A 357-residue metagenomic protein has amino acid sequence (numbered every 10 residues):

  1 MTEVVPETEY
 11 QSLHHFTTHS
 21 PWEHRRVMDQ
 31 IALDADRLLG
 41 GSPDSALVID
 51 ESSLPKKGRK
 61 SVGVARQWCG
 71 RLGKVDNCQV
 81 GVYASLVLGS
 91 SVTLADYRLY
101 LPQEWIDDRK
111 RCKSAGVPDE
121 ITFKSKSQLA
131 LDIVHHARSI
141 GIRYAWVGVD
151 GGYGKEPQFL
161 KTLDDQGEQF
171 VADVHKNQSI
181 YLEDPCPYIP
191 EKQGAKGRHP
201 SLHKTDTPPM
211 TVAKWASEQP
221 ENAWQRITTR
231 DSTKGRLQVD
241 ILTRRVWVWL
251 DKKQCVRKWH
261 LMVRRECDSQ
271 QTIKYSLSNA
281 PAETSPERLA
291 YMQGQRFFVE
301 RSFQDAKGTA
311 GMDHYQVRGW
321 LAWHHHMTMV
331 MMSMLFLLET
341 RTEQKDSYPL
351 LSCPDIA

Functional and structural regions predicted by a protein language model:
M1, P43-K57, A84, V147-Y153 (+4 more regions): Short, conserved catalytic/metal-binding motifs centered on acidic residues
E3-F16: Short, basic interhelical loop/turn and adjoining N-cap of the next helix at nucleic-acid- or acidic-partner-contacting
T18-Q103, D108, K113-S114, V246: Active-site-proximal, Lys/Arg-enriched surface segment that forms a nucleic-acid-binding/basic interface patch
Y83, M327-T340: Short, hydrophobic/amphipathic alpha-helical patches that form generic packing surfaces within helical domains
S90-R111, A115, D119, V171-K176 (+1 more regions): An anionic, glycine-rich sequence signature occurring as long contiguous blocks
R111-P190: Domain-level cores of phosphate- or acyl-group-handling catalytic modules
Q158, S278, T284-Q293, G308-H324 (+1 more regions): Short, solvent-exposed helix-loop connector elements
M334-A357: Conserved nucleotidyltransferase catalytic core and NTase-mimicking acidic/glycine-rich helix/loop elements in nucleic
